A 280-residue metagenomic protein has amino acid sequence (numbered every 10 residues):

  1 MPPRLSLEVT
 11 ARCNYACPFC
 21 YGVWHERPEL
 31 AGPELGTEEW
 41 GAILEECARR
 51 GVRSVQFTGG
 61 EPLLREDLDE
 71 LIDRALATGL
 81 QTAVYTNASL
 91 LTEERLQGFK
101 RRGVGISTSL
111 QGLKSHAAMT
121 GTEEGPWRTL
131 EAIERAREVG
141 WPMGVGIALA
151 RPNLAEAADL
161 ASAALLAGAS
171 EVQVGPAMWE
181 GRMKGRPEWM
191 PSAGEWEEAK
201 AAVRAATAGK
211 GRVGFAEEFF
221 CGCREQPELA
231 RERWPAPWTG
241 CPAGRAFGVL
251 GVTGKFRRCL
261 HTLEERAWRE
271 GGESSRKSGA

Functional and structural regions predicted by a protein language model:
M1-Q97, R101-R102: Conserved alpha-helical substructure of the radical SAM core
L7, W40, R245, G279-A280: Tryptophan-centered motif/residue detector
A11, D159, E273-R276: Intrinsically disordered, low-complexity segments enriched in glycine/proline and serine/threonine
L35-G36, T92, P191-A193, G251 (+1 more regions): Helix N-cap and loop-to-helix transition residues
G41, G168, S275-G279: Compositionally biased regions
Q97, R102, S107-S109, K114-F247 (+3 more regions): Radical SAM enzyme [4Fe-4S]-AdoMet core and its adjacent flexible, acidic and glycine-rich loops/tails across
E264-A280: A short, polar/charged loop-to-alpha-helix boundary motif
